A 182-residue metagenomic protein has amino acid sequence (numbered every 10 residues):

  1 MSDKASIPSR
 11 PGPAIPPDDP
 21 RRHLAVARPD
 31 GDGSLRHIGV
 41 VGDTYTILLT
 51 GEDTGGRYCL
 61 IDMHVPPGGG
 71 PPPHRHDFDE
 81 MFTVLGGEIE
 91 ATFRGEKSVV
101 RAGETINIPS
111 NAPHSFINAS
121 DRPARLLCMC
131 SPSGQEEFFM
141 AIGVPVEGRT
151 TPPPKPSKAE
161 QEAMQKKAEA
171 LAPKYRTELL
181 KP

Functional and structural regions predicted by a protein language model:
S2-R57, K155-P182: A short, N-terminal "cap"/entry segment at the start of jelly-roll beta-barrel domains of the cupin/DSBH fold
L49-T50, G70-H76, I117-A119: Short histidine-centered beta-strand/loop micro-motifs that create catalytic or ligand/metal-coordination sites
T54, E90, S110-E136: Ligand-binding loop in jelly-roll beta-barrel domains
L60-P67, R75-F93, M129-P132: Short, conserved beta-strand element in jelly-roll/cupin
P66-G68, G103, N111, D121: Tight coil/turn sites that cap or link beta-strands
E88, G95-P113: Short acidic-glycine-tyrosine-enriched beta hairpin
R122-A170: A contiguous, mid-protein "functional segment" used to position or interact with cofactors/ions or partner subunits
